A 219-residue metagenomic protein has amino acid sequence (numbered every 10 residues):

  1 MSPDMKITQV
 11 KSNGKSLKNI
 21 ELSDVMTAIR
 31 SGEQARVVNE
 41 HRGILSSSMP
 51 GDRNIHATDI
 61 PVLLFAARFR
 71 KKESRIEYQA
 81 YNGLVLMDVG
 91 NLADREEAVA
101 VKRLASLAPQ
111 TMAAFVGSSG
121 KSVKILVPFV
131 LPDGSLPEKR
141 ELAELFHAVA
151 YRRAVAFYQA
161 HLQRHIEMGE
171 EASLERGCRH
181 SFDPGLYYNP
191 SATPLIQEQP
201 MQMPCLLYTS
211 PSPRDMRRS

Functional and structural regions predicted by a protein language model:
M1-K121, F129-H147, H165: Signature for HUH/AEP ssDNA processing cores
D4, P200-Q202, D215: Residue-level detector of intrinsically disordered terminal segments
G83, R103, M112-V116, L195-S210: Long, charged low-complexity interaction segments
M87, A108, G177-R179, L195-Q199: Catalytic residues for metal-mediated phosphoryl-transfer on nucleic acids/nucleotides
V101-L104, F129-L162, Y188-P204: Helical (often loop-to-helix) elements that flank the catalytic cores of nucleotide-handling enzymes
L126-P132, E167-S191: Short, conserved secondary-structure transition motifs
Q163-E167, R218: Short secondary-structure capping/junction motifs at helix and strand boundaries
Y208-S219: Single conserved hydrophobic/aromatic residue that forms the stacking wall/gate of nucleotide- or nucleobase-binding
